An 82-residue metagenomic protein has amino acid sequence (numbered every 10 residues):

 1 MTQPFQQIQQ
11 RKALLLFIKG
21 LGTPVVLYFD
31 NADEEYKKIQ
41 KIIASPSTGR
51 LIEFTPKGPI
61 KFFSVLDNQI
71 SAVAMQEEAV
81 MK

Functional and structural regions predicted by a protein language model:
M1-K82: Eukaryotic intrinsically disordered, low-complexity regulatory linkers and tails enriched in Ser/Thr/Pro
